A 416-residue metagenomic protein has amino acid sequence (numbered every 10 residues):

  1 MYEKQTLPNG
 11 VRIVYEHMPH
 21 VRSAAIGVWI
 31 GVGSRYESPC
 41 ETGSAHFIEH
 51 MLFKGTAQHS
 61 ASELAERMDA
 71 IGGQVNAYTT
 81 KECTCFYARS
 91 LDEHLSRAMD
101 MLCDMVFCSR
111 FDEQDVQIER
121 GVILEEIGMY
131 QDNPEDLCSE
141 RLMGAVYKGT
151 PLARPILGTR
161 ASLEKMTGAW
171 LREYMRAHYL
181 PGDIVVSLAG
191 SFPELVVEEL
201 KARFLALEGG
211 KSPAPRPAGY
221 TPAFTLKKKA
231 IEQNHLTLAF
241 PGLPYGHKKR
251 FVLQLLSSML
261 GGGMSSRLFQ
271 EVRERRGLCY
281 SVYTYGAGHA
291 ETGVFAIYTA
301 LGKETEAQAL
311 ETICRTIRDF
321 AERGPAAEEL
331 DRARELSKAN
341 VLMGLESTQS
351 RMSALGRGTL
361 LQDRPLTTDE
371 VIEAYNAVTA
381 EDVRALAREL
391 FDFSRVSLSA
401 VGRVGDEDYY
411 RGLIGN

Functional and structural regions predicted by a protein language model:
M1-V21: N- or domain-start disorder-to-order transition segments that initiate the globular core
T6, H17, E63-K211, P215 (+4 more regions): Charge-rich, well-structured scaffold segments of protease-associated domains
V11, A24-I26, T84, N234-L236 (+2 more regions): Change "...and in nucleic-acid phosphodiester-cleaving endonucleases..." to "...and in nucleic-acid processing enzymes
P19-R22, T80, I231-E232: Short strand-connecting beta-turns/loops that link adjacent beta-strands
A25-R89, G262-L278: M16/MPP (pitrilysin/insulinase) zinc-metallopeptidase core fold and M16-derived inactive scaffolds
G27, S212-R267, V404: His/Glu-based metal-binding/catalytic segments typifying zinc-dependent metallopeptidases
Y36-G43, P244-L256, L260, M264 (+2 more regions): Short alpha-helix boundary/capping segments
